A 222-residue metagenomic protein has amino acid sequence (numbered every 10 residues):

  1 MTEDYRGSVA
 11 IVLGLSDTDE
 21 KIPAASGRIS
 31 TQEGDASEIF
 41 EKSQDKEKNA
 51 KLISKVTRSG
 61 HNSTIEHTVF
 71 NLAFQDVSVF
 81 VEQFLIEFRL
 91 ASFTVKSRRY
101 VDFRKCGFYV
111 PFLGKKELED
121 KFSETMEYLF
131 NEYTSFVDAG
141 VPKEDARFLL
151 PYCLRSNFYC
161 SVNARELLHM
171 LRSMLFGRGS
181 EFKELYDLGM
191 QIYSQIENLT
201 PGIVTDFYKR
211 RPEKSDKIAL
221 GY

Functional and structural regions predicted by a protein language model:
M1-Y222: A conserved ligand/cofactor-binding region detector
